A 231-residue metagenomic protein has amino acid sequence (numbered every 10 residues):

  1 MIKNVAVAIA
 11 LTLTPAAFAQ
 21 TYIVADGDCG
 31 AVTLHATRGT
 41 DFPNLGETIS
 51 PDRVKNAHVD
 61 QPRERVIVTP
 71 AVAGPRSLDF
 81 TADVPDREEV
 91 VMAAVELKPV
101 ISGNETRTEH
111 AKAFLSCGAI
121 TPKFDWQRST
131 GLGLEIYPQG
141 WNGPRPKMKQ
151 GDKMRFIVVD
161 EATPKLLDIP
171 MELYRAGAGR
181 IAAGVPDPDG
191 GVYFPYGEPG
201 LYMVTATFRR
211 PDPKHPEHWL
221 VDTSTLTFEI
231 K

Functional and structural regions predicted by a protein language model:
M1-A6: Bacterial N-terminal signal peptides that target proteins for export
T14-A16: N-terminal signal peptide c-region/cleavage motif recognized by signal peptidases
Q20-A31, T106-M154, V159-L166, G177 (+1 more regions): Beta-strand-rich domain onsets/edges
R38-E47, D160: Short amphipathic, basic-aromatic surface patches that mediate peripheral association with negatively charged
I49-D52, T163-R175: Short, ordered, surface-exposed loop/turn motifs in non-cytosolic proteins
K55-V66, P170-G184: Short amphipathic beta-strand segments in non-cytosolic proteins
D60-H110: Mid-chain, structured segments of secreted extracytoplasmic proteins
G74-A82, P186-G200: Glycine-centered loop-to-beta-strand initiation motif
